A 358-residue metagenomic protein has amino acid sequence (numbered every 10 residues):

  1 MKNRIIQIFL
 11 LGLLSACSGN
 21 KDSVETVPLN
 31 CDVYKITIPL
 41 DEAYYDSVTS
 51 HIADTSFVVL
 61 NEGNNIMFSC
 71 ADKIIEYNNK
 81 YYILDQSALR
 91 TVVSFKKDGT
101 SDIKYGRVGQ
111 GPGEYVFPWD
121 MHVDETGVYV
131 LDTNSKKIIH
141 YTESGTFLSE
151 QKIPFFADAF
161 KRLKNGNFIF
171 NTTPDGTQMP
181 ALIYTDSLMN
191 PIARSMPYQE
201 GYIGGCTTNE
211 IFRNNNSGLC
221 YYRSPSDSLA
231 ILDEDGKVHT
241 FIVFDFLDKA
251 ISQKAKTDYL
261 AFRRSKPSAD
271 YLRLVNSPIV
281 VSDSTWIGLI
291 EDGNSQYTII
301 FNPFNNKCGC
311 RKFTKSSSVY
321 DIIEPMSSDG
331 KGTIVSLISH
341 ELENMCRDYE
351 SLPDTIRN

Functional and structural regions predicted by a protein language model:
K2-L11: Sec-dependent signal peptide recognition, specifically the positively charged N-region followed immediately by
L10-S18: Hydrophobic h-region of N-terminal signal peptides that target proteins for export in Gram-negative bacteria
C17-N358: Eukaryotic scaffold repeat domains enriched in small/polar residues
